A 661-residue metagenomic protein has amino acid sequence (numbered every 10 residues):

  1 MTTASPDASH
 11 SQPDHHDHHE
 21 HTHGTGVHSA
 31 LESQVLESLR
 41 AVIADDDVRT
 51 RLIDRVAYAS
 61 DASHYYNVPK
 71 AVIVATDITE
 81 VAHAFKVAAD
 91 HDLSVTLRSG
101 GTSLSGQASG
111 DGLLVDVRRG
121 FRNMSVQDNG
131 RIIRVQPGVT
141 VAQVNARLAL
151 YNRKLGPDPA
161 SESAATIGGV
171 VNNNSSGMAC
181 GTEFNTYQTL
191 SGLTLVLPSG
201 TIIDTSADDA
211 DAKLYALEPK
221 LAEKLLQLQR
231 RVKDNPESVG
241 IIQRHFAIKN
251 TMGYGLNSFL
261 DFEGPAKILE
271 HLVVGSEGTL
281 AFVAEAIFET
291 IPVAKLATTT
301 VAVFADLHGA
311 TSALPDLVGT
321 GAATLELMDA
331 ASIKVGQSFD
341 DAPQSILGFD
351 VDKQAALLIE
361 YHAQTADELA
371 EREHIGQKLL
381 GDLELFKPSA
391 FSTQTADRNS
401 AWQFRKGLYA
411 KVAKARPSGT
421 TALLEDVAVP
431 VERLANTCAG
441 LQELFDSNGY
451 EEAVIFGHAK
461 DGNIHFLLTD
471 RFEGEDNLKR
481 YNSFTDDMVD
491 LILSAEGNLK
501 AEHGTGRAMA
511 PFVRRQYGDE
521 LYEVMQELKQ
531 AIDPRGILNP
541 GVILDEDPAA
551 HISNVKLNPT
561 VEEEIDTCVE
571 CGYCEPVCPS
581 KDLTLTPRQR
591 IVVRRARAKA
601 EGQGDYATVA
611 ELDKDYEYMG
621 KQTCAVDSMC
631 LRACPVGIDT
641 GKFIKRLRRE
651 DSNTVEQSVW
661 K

Functional and structural regions predicted by a protein language model:
M1-K86, D90, T102-R131, A160 (+5 more regions): N-terminal flexible segment immediately upstream of the FAD-binding catalytic core in FAD-dependent oxidoreductases
L39, S63-V95, V117-A160, V171 (+3 more regions): N-terminal glycine-rich flavin-associated loop
T50-L52, Y58, S258-A266, E270-S483 (+3 more regions): C-terminal substrate-recognition/cap domain of FAD-linked oxidoreductases
I53-V56, L104-G106, S161-G168, M252-G255 (+9 more regions): A glycine-rich phosphate-binding loop feature that marks nucleotide/adenosyl-phosphate handling sites
G101-L104, V170-G177, A266-T290, G457-N463 (+5 more regions): Conserved phosphate/anionic-ligand binding catalytic regions in large, soluble enzymes, centered on
I167-Q337, V351-L357, T584-D605, M629-L631: Mobile "lid/hinge" segments at catalytic clefts and subdomain interfaces of large enzymes
K411, P511-T560: Activity-critical C-terminal alpha-helical subdomain
L544-I565, K581-K661: Ferredoxin-type iron-sulfur electron-transfer modules in oxidoreductases and energy-metabolism complexes
